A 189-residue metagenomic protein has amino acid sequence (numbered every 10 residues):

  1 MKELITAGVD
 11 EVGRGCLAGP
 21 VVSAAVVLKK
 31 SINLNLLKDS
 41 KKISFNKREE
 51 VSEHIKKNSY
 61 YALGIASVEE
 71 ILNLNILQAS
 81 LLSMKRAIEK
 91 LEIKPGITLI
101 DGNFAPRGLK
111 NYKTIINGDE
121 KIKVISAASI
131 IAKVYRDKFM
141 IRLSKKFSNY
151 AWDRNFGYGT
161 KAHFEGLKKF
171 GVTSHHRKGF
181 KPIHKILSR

Functional and structural regions predicted by a protein language model:
M1-R189: RNase H-like, Mg2+-dependent phosphodiesterase core, and more generally RNA phosphate-backbone-engaging helix-loop
